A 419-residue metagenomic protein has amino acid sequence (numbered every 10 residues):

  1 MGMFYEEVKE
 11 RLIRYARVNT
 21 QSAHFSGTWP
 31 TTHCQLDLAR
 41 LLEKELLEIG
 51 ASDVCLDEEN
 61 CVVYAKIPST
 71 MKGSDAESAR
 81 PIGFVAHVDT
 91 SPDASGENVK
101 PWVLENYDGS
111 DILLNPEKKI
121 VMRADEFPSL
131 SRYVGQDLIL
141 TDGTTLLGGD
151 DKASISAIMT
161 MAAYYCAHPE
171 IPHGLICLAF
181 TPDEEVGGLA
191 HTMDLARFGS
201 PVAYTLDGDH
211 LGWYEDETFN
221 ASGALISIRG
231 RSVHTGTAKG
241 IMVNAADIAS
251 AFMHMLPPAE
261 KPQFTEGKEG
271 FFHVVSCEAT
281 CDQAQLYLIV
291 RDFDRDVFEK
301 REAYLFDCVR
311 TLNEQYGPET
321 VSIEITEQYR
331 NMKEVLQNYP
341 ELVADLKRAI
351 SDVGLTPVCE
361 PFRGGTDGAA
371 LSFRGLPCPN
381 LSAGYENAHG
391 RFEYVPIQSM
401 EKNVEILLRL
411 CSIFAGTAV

Functional and structural regions predicted by a protein language model:
Y5-H33, L140, S232, Y329 (+1 more regions): N-terminal capping segment at the start of a domain
G27-A79, G83-V85, D89, V99-K100: A non-catalytic alpha/beta surface segment that caps or lines the substrate-entry region of metallo-dependent hydrolase
H33, T145-S156, K239-D247, Y394-E401: Short, conserved micro-motifs enriched in small and acidic residues
S74-L175, S200: Active-site metal-coordination/substrate-binding segment of hydrolases, especially metallo-dependent peptidases
R80-G83, D137-I139, I176-C177, P201-Y204 (+3 more regions): Structural motif
L130-S131, Q136-G149, P182-F306, R310 (+2 more regions): Midchain, well-structured core segments that form catalytic/ion-binding scaffolds
A246-V419: Metal-dependent amide/peptide-bond hydrolase catalytic core, centered on the "pita-bread" metallohydrolase fold
